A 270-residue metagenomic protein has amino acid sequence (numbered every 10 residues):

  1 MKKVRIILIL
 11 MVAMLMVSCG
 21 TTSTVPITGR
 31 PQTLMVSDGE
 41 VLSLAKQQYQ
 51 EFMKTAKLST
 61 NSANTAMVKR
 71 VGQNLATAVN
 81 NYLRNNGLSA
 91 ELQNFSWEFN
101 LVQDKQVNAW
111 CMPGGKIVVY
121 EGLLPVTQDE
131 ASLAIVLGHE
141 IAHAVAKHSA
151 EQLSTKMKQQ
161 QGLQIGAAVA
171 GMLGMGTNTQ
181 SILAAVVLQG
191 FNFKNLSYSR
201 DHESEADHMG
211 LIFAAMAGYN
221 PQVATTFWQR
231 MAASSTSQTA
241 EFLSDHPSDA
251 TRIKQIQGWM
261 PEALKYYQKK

Functional and structural regions predicted by a protein language model:
M1-L8: Bacterial N-terminal signal peptides that target proteins for export
R5, C19-K270: A Zn2+-metalloprotease active-site environment signal
I9-A13, G166: Core hydrophobic alpha-helical membrane-spanning segments
M14-S18: C-terminal motif of bacterial Sec signal peptides marking the signal peptidase cleavage site
